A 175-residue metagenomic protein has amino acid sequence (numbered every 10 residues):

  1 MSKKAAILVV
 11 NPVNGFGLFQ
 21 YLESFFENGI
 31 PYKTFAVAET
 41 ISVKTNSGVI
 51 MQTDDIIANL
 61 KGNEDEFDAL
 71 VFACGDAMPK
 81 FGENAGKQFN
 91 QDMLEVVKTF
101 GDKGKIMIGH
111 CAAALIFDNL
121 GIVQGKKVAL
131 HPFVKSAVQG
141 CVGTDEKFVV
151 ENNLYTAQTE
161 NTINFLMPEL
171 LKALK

Functional and structural regions predicted by a protein language model:
K3-Q20, S24-A36, T40, V49 (+1 more regions): Active-site-adjacent pocket-lining segments in enzyme domains
N46: Acidic/histidine-rich helix-loop elements that form or flank divalent-metal/phosphate-binding sites at the catalytic
